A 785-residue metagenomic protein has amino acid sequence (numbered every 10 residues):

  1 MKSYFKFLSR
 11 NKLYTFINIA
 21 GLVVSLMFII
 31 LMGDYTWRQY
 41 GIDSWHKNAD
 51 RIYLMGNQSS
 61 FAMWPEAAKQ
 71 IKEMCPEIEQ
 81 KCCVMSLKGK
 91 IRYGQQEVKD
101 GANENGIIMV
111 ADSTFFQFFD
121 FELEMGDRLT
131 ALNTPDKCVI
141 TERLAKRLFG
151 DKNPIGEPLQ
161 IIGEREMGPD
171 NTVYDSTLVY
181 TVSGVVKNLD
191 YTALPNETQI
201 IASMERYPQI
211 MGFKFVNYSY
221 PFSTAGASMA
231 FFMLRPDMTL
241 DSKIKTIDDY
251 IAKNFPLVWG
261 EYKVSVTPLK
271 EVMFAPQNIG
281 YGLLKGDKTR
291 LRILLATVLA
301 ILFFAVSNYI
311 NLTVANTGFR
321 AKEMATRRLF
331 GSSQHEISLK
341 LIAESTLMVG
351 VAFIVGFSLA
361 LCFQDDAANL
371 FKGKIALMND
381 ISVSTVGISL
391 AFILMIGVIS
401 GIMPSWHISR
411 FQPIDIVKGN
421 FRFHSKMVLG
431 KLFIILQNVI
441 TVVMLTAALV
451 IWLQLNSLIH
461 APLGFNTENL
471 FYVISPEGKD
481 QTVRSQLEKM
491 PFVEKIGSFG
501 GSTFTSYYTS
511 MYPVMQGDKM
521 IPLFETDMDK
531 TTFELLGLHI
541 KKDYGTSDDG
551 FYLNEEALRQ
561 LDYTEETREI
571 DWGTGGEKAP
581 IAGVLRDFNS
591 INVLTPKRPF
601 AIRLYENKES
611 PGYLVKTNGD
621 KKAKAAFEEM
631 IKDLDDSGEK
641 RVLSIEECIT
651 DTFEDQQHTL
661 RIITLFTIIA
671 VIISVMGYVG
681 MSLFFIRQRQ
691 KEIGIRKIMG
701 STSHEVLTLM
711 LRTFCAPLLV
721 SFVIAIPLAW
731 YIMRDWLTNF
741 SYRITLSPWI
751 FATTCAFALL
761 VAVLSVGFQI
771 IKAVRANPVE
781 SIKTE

Functional and structural regions predicted by a protein language model:
S3-I17, G21, A305-M348, R410-F421 (+2 more regions): Intracellular coupling helices
K6, R10-N11, H46-K47, M238-L240 (+8 more regions): Membrane-helix entry/capping segments
L8, N18, Q39, M55 (+30 more regions): Generic structural signal for small/hydrophobic residues in well-ordered secondary structure, especially within
R10-Q39, G286-K322, V349-G350, L429-Q454 (+3 more regions): Hydrophobic alpha-helical transmembrane segments of multi-pass inner-membrane transport and secretion
L13, P76-Q80, N153, D237 (+4 more regions): Glycine-centered tight turns that cap/initiate beta-strands
M27, L31-D34, S265, L269 (+3 more regions): Small-residue-rich transmembrane alpha-helices
M32-G94, A102-N103, Y218-S219, S223-R235 (+4 more regions): Membrane-proximal extracellular/periplasmic loop immediately following the first transmembrane helix
D112-E124, C138-K285, S485, K489-T652: Mid-to-C-terminal secondary-structure elements that act as membrane-proximal/extracytoplasmic interface segments
